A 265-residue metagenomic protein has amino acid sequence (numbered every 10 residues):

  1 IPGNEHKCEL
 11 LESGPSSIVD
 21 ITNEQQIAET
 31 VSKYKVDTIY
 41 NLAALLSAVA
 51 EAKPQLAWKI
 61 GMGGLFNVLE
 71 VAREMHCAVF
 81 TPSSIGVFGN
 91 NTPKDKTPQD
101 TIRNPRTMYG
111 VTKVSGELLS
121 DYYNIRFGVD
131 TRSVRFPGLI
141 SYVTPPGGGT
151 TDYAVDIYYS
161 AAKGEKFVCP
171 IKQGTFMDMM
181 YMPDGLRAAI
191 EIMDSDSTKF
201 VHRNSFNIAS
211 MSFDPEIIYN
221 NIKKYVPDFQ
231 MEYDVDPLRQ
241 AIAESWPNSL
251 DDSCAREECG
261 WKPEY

Functional and structural regions predicted by a protein language model:
L11-N23: Rossmann-fold cofactor-recognition segment
I21-I60: NAD(P)H-binding glycine-rich loop region in Rossmannoid oxidoreductase-like domains and their noncatalytic homologs
E24, L65-L69, A189: Conserved internal alpha-helix within the Rossmann fold of NAD(P)-dependent oxidoreductases
K35, N41, F66-M108: Conserved Rossmann-fold NAD(P)-dependent oxidoreductase catalytic core, especially the SDR/UDP-sugar
L56-W58, T101, R106-E117, G147-V155 (+1 more regions): Short-chain dehydrogenase/reductase
M62-V68, T112-S120: Conserved catalytic Lys-bearing alpha helix of Rossmann-like short-chain dehydrogenase/reductases
D121-F176, M182-L186: NAD(P)-dependent short-chain dehydrogenase/reductase
P170-K172, M177-Y265: C-terminal substrate-binding subdomain of Rossmann-fold SDR/epimerase-dehydratase oxidoreductases
